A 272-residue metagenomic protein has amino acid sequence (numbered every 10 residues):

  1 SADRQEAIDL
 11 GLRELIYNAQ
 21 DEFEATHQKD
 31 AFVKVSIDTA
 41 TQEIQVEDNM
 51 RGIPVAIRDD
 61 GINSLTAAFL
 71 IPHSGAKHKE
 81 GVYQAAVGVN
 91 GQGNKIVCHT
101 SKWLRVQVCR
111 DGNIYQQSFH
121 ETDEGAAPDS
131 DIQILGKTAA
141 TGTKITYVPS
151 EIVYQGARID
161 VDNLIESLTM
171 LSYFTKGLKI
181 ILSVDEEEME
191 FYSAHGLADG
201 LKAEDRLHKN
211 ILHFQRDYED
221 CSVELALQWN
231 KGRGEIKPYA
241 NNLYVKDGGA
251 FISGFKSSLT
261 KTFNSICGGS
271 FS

Functional and structural regions predicted by a protein language model:
S1, G81-V89, I236-K246: Short, conserved non-catalytic motifs in the polymerase core
S1-A7, P54-D59, K246-D247: Flexible beta-alpha connector loops of hexameric P-loop NTPases
S1-R13, Q20, E24, A67-F69: Bergerat-fold GHKL ATPase/HATPase_c domain
A2, A19-K34, G75-A86, V106-Q107 (+3 more regions): Active-site phosphate-binding and catalytic loops of NTP-dependent enzymes
L15, F32-S36, A67, G88-G93: Conserved P-loop NTPase motor core
Q20-H78: Conserved beta-strand-loop-beta-strand hairpin that lines the nucleotide-binding pocket of ATP/GTP-utilizing enzymes
Q42-E47, G52-D59, H78-D205: GHKL-type ATPase core
P128-Q133, D162-I165, T169-Y173, G177-S272: GHKL/Histidine-kinase-like ATPase module
